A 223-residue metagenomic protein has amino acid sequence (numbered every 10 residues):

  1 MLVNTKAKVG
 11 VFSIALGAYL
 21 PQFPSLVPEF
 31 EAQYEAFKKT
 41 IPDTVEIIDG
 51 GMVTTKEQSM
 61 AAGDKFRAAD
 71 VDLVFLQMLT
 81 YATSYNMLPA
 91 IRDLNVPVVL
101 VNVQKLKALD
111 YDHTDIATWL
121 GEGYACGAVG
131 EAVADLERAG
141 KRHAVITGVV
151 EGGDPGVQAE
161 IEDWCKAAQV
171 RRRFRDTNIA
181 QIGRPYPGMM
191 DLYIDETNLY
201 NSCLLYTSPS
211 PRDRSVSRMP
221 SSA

Functional and structural regions predicted by a protein language model:
L2-L26, D176-Y186: Short beta-strand segments enriched in small/hydrophobic residues
G17-Q33, W119-C126, P187-L192: Glycine- and acidic-residue-enriched helix-capping/strand-helix junction motifs
I48-S59, T147-G152: Short beta->alpha junction loops
S59-V71, L88-A90: Short, well-structured alpha-helical segments in soluble
V71-T80, V99-V101: Periplasmic-binding protein-like
P89-D115, L120-G127: Short, acidic/small-residue loops that bind anionic groups at enzyme active sites
D112-V157, I161: Short, glycine-/small-residue-rich phosphate/pyrophosphate-handling segment
Y206-D213: Conserved small/polar residues in nucleotide/adenosyl-binding loops
